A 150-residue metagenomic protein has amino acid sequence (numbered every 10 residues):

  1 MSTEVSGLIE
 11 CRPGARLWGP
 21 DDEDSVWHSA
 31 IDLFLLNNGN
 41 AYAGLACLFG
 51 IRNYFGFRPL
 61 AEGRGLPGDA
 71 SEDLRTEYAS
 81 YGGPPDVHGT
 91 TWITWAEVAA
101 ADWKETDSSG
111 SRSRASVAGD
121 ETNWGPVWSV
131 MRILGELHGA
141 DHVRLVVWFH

Functional and structural regions predicted by a protein language model:
M1-G139, F149-H150: Acidic (Asp/Glu-rich) sequence patches and key acidic residues that form negatively charged surfaces used
V143-L145: Conserved GNAT acetyl-CoA-binding A-motif
